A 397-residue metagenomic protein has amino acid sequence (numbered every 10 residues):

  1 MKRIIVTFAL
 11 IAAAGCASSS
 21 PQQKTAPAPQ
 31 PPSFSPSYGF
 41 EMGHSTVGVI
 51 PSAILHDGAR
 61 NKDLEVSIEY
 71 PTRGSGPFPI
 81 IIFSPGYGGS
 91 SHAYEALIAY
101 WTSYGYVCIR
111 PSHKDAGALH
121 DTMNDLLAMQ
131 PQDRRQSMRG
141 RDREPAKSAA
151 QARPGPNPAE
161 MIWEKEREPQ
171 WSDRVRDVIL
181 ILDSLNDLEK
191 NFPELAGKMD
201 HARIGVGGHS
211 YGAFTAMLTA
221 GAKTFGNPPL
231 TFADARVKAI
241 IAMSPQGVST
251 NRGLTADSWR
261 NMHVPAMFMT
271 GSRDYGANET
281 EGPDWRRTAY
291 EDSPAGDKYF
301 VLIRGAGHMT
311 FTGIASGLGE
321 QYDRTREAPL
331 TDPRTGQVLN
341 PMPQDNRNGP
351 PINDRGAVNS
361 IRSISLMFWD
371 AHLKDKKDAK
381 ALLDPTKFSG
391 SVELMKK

Functional and structural regions predicted by a protein language model:
A14-G15: C-terminal motif of bacterial Sec signal peptides marking the signal peptidase cleavage site
Q23-G76: N-terminal cap/lid segment of alpha/beta-hydrolase-fold proteins
G74-F78, F83-D121, V248-T250, Y275-T280: Short substrate-entry loop that stabilizes the transition state in hydrolases
F83-Y87, H209-S210, P245, G271: Glycine-rich His-Gly loop
L126-H201: Alpha/beta-hydrolase active-site loop
L180-N261: Primarily recognizes the serine-hydrolase "nucleophile elbow" in alpha/beta-hydrolase and SGNH/GDSL folds
P229-H308: The feature captures the conserved acid-bearing segment of alpha/beta-hydrolase catalytic domains
G296, R304-K397: Alpha/beta-hydrolase-fold serine-hydrolase catalytic core, especially in secreted/extracellular enzymes
